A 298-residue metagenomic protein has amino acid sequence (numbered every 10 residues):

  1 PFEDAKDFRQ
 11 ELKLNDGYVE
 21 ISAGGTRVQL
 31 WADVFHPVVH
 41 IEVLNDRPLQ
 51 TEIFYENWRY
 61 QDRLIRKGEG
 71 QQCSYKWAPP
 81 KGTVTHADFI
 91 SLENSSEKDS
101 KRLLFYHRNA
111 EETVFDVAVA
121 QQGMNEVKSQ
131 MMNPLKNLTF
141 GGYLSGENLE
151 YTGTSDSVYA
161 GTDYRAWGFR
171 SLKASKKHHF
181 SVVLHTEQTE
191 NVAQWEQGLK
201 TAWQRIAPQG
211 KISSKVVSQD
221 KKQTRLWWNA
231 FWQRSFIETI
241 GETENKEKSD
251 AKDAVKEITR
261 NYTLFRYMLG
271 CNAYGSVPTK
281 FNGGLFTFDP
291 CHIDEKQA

Functional and structural regions predicted by a protein language model:
P1-A298: Aromatic-residue-lined binding/catalytic grooves and analogous aromatic/hydrophobic interfacial grooves in multimeric
